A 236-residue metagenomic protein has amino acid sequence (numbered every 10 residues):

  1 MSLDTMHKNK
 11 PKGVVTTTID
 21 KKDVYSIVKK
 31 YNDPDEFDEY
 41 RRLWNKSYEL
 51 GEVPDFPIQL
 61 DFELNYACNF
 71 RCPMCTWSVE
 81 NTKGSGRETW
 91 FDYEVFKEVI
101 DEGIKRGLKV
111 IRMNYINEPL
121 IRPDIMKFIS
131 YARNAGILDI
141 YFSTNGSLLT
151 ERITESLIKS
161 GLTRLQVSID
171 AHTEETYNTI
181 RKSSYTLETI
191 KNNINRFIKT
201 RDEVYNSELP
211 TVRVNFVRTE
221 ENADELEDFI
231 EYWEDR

Functional and structural regions predicted by a protein language model:
L3, N9-R164, T179-S184, E188-N192: Conserved alpha-helical substructure of the radical SAM core
V99, F128, F197, F229 (+1 more regions): Aromatic/hydrophobic pocket-lining residues that form π-stacking "cages" and hydrophobic walls in ligand
N134-I137, R201-E208, R236: Short helix-capping segments at alpha-helix termini
I153, E220-E234: Catalytic cores of alpha/beta
V167-I169: Conserved phosphate-donor/acceptor-positioning beta-strand/loop module used by diverse small-molecule
H172-E174: Flexible loop/hinge segments that line or gate small-molecule binding clefts
Y177-T179, R213: Short acidic, glycine/Ser/Thr-rich loop/turn "cap" segments at secondary-structure junctions
I194-E225: Conserved strand-turn element in the central/C-terminal portion of the radical SAM core barrel that lines
